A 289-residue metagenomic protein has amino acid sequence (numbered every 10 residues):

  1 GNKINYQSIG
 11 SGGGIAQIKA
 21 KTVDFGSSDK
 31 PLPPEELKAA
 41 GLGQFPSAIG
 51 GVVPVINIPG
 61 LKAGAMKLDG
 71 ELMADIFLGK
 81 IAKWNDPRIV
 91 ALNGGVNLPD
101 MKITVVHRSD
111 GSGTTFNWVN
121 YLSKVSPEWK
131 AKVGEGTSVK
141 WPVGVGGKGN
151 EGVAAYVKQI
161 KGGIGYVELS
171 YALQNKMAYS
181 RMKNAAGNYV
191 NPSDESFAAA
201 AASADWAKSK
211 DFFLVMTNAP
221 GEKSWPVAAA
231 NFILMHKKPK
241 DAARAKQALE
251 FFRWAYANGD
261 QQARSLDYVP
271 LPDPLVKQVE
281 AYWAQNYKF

Functional and structural regions predicted by a protein language model:
G1-F289: Flexible loop/hinge segments at secondary-structure junctions
